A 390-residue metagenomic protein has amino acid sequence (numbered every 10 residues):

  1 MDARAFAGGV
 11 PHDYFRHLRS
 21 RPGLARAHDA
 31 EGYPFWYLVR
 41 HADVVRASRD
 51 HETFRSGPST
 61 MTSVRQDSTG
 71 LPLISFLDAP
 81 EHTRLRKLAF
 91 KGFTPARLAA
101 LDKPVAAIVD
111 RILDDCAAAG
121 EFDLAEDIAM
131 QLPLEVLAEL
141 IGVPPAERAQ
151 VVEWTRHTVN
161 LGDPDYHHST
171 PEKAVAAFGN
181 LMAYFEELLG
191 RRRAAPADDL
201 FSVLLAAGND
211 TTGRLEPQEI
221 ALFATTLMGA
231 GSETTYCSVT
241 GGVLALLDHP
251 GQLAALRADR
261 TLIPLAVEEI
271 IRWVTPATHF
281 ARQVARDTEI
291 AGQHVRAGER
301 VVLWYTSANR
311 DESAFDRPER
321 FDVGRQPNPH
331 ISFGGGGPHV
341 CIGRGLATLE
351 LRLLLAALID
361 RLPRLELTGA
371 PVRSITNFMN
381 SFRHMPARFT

Functional and structural regions predicted by a protein language model:
M1-T390: Cytochrome P450
